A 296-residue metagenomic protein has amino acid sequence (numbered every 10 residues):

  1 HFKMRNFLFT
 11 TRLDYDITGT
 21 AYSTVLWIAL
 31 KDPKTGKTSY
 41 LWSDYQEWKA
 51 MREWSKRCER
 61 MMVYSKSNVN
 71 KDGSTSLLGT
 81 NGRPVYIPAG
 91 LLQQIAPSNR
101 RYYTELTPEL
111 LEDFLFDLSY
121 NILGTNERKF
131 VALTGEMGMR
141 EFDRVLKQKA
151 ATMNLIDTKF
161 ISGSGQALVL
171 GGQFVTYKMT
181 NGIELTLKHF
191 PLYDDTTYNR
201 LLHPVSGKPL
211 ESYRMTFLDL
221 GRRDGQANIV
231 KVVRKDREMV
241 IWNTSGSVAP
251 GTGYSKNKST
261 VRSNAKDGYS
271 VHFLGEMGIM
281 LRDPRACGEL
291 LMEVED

Functional and structural regions predicted by a protein language model:
H1-L168, F174, T196-T197, F217-D296: Flexible, glycine/threonine- and acidic-rich loop/arm segments that mediate assembly and lattice contacts in viral
F160-D219: C-terminal structural cap/anchor segments
